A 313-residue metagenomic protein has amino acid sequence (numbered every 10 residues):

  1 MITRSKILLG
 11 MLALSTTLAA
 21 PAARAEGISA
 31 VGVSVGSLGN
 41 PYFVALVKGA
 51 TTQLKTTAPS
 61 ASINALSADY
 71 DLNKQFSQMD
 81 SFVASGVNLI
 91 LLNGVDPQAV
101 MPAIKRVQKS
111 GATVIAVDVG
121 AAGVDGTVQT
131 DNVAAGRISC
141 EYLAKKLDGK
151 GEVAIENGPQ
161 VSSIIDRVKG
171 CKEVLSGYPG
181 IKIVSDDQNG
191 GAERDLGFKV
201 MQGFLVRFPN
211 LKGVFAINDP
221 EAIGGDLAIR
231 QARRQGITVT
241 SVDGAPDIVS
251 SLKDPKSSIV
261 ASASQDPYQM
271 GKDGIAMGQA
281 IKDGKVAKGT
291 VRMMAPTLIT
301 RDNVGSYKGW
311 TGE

Functional and structural regions predicted by a protein language model:
T3-L9: N-terminal export leaders
R4, L14-S15, I28, K109: Intrinsically disordered, low-complexity segments enriched in Ser/Pro/Gly/Ala and basic residues
L9, A23-E313: A residue-level marker of the well-folded mature domains of exported/periplasmic proteins
G10-A19: Bacterial N-terminal signal peptides
